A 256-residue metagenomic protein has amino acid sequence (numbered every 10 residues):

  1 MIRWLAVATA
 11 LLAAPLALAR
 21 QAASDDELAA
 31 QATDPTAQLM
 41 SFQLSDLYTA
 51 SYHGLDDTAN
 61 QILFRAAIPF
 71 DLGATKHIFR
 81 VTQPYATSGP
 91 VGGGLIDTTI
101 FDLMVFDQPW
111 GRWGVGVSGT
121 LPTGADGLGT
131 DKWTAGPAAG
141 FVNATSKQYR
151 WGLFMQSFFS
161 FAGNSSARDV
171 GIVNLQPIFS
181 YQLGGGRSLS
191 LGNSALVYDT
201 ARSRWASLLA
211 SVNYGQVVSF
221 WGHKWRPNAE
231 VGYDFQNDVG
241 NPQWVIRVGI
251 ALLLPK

Functional and structural regions predicted by a protein language model:
M1-W4: Positively charged n-region of N-terminal signal peptides that target proteins for export
A6-P15: Bacterial N-terminal signal peptides
A19-K256: Transmembrane beta-barrel domains of Gram-negative outer membranes and organellar outer membranes
